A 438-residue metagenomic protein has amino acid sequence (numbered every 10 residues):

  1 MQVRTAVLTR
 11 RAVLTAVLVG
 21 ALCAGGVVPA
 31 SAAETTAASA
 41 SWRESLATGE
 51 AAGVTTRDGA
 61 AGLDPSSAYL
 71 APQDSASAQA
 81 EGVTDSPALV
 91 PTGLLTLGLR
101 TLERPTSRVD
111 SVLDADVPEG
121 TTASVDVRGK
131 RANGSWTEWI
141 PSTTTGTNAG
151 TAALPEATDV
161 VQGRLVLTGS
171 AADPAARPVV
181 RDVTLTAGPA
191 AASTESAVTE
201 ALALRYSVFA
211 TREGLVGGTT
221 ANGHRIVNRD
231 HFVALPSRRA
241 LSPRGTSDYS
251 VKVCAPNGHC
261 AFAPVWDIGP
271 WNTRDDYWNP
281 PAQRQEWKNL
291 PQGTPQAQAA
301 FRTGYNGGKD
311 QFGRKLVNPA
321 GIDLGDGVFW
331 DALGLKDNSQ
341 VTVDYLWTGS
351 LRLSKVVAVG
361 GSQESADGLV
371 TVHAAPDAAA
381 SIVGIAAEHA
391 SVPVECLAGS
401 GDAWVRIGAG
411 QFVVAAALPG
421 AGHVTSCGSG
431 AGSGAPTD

Functional and structural regions predicted by a protein language model:
M1-V13: Bacterial Sec-dependent N-terminal signal peptides
R10-T15, P29, A33-S196: Beta-strand-rich ligand- or partner-binding modules with a strong bias toward extracellular/periplasmic carbohydrate
T15-G25: Bacterial N-terminal signal peptides
C23-S41, G428-D438: C-terminal region of N-terminal signal peptides and the immediate post-cleavage residues of exported proteins
A132-S142, H259-F262, A379-I382: Surface-exposed loop/edge segments in extracytoplasmic proteins
A187-L369: Secreted/periplasmic proteins
A374-E388: SH3/SH3-like (including bacterial SH3b) beta-barrel domains that bind proline-rich motifs or cell-wall ligands
G384-A421: SH3/SH3-like beta-barrel superfamily modules
